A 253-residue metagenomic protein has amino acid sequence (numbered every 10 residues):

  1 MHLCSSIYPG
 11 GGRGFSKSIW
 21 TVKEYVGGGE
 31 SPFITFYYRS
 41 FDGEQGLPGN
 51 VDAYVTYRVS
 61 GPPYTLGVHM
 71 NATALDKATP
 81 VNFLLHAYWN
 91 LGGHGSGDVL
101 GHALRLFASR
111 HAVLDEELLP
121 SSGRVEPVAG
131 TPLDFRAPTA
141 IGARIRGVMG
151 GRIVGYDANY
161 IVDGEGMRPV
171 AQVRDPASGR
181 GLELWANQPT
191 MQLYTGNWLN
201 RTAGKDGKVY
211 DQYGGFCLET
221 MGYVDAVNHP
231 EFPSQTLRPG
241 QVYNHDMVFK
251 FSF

Functional and structural regions predicted by a protein language model:
M1-F253: An exposed, glycine/acidic-rich loop-and-rim segment of catalytic or binding clefts
